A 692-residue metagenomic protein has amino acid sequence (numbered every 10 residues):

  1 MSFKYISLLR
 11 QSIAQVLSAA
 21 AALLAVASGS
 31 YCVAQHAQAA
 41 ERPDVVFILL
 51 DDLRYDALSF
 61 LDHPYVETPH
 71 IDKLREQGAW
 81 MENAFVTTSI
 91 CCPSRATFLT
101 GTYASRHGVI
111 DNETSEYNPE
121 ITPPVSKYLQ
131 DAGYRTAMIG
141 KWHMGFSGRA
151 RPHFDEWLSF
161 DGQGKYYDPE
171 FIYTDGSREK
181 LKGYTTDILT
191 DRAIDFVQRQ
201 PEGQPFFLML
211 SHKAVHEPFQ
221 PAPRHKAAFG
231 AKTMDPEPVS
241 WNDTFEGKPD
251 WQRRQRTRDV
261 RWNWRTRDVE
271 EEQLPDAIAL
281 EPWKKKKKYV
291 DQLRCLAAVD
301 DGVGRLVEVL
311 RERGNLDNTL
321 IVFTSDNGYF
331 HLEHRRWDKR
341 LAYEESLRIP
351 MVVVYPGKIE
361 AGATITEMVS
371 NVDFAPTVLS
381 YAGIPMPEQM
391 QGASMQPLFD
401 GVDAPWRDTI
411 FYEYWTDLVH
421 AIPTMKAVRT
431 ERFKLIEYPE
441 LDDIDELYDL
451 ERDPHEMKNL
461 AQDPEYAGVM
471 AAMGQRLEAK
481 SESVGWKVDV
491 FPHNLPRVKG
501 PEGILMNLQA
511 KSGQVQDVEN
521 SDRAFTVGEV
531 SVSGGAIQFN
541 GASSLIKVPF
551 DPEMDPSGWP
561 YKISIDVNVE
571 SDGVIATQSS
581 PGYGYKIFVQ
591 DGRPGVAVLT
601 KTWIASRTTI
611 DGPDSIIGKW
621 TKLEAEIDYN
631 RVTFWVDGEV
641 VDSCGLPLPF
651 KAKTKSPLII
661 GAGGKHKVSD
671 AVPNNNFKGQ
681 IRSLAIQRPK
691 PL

Functional and structural regions predicted by a protein language model:
S2-A20: Bacterial N-terminal signal peptides that target proteins for export
I6, A20-A21, A25-G29, A34-P439 (+5 more regions): Formylglycine-dependent sulfatase
G500-N520, N540-I604, K651-K653, N675-K678 (+1 more regions): Extracellular glycan-recognition modules
S531-S543: Short carbohydrate-recognition loop motifs
F550-E553, T609-D614, L648: Beta-strand-rich interaction surfaces with strong enrichment in secreted/lumenal proteins
V598-K622: Short, aromatic/His-centered strand-loop micro-motif at the edge of beta-sheets
T621-T633: Localized edge beta-strand/strand-to-loop motifs within extracellular or lumenal beta-rich domains
C644-Q680: Flexible glycan-contacting loops in extracellular carbohydrate-active proteins
